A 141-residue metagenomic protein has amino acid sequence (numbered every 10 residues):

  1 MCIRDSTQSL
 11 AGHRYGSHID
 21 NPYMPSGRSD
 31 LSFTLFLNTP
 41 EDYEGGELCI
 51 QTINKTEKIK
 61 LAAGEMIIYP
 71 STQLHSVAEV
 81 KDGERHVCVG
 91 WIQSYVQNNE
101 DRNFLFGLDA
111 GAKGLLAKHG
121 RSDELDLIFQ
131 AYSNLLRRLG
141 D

Functional and structural regions predicted by a protein language model:
M1-D5: Conserved small/polar residues in nucleotide/adenosyl-binding loops
T7-F106: Catalytic core of non-heme Fe(II) oxygenases with the double-stranded beta-helix
V96-L135: Charged/polar low-complexity intrinsically disordered segments, enriched in acidic residues
L135-D141: Amphipathic alpha-helical coiled-coil segments
